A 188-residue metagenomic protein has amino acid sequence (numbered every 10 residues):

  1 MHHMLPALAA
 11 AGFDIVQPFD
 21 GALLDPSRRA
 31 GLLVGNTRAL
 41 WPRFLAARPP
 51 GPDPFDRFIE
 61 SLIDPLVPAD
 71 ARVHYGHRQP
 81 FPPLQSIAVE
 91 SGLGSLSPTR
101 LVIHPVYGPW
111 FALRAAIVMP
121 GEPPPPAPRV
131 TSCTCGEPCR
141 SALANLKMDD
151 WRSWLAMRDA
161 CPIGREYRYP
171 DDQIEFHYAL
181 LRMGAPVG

Functional and structural regions predicted by a protein language model:
M1-D64: Non-catalytic, usually N-terminal nucleic-acid engagement modules in DNA/RNA processing proteins
G31-L32, A39-P42, G51-G188: Catalytic cores of enzyme domains
